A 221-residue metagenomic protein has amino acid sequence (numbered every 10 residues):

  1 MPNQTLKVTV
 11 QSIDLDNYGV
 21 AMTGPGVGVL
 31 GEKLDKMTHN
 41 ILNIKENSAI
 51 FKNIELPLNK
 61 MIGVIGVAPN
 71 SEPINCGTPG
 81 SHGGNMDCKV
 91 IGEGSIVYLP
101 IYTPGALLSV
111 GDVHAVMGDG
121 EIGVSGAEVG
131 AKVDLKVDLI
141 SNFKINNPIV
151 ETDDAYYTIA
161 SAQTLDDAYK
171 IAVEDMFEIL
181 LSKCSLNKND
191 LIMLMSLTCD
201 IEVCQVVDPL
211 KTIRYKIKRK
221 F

Functional and structural regions predicted by a protein language model:
M1-P2, G92: Residue-level recognition of short, solvent-exposed, well-ordered loop/turn junctions that link secondary-structure
K7-E93, Y98: Intrinsically disordered, low-complexity linker/loop segments enriched in Gly/Pro and charged/polar residues
K7-T9, D14-T23, G105-A115, C204-V207: Short, Lys/Arg- and Gly-enriched loop/turn segments at beta-strand edges
V10, D14, G66-P69, S95 (+6 more regions): Structural signal for hydrophobic packing residues in well-ordered secondary-structure cores of soluble enzyme domains
S12, I62, T103, L139-F143 (+2 more regions): A broadly conserved detector of short glycine/acidic/proline-rich loop/turn motifs that flank catalytic sites and bind
H82, V116-V124, V203, V207: Structured core of small recognition/catalytic domains
C88, G92-V173, F177, K188: A structural signal for small-residue-enriched, beta-sheet-centric alpha/beta enzyme cores and oligomeric scaffold folds
A160-F221: C-terminal alpha-helical interaction appendages
